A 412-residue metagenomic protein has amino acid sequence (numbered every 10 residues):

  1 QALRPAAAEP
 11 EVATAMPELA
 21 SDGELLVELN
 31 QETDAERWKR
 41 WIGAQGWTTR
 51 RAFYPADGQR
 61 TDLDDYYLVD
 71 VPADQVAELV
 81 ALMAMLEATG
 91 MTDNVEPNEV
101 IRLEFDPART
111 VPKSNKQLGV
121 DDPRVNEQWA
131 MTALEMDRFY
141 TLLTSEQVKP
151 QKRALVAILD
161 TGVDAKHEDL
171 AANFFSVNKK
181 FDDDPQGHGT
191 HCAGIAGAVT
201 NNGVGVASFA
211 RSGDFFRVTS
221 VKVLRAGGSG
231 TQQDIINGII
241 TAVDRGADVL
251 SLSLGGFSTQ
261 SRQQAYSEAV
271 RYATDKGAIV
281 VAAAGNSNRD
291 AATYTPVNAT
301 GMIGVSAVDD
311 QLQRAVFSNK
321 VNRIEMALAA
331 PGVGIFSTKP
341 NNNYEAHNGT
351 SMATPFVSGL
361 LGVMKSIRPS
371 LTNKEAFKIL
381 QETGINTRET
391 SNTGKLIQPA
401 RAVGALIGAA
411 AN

Functional and structural regions predicted by a protein language model:
Q1-S114: Primarily auto-inhibitory N-terminal propeptides
L29-N30, P97-V100, I158-G162, A196-V199 (+10 more regions): Active-site-proximal beta-strand/loop segments in catalytic clefts of secreted hydrolases
R60-D62, E87-L155, V163, E168-D169 (+1 more regions): Protease zymogen maturation seam
M91-D93, K152-L155, D214-R217, D244-L250 (+2 more regions): Loop/turn elements at helix/coil->beta-strand transitions in domains of secreted/extracellular proteins
Y140-F175, D182-Q232, N298-G301, Q311-Q313 (+2 more regions): Subtilisin-like serine protease catalytic core
D160, A278, Y294-S366, S370 (+3 more regions): Extracellular S/T/G-rich loop segment that most often corresponds to the catalytic His/Ser-adjacent loop
G194-G197, S229-L252: Substrate-binding/charge-relay-adjacent region of secreted/lumenal peptidase catalytic domains
V243-L254, Q264, A269, K276 (+3 more regions): C-terminal subdomain of the subtilisin-like protease fold in secreted/lumenal serine endopeptidases
